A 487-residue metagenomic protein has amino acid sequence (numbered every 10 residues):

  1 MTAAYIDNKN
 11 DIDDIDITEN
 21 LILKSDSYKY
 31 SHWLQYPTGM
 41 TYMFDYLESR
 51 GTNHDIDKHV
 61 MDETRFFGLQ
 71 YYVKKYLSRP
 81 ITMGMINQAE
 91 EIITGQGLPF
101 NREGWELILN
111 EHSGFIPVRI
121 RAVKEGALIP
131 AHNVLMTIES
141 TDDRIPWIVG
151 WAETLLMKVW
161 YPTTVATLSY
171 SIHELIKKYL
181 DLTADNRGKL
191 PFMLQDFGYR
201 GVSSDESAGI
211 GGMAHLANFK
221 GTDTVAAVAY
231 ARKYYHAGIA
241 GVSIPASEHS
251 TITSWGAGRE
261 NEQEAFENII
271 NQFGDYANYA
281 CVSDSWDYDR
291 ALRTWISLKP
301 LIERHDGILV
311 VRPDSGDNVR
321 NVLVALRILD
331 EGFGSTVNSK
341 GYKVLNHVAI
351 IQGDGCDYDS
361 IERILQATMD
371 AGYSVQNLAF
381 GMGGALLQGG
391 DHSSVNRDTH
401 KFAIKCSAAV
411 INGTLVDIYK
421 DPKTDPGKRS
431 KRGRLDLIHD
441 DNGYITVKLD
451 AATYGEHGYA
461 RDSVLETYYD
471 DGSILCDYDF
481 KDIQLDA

Functional and structural regions predicted by a protein language model:
T2-K74, K220, T224, Y230 (+5 more regions): Gly/Ser/Thr/Ala-enriched C-terminal appendages of enzymes
T2-Y46, R50-D55, E106-P117, R121 (+3 more regions): Buried, small/hydrophobic-residue-enriched core segments of structured protein domains
F44-E111: N-terminal, Lys/Arg-enriched amphipathic/low-complexity engagement segments that precede the first folded domain
